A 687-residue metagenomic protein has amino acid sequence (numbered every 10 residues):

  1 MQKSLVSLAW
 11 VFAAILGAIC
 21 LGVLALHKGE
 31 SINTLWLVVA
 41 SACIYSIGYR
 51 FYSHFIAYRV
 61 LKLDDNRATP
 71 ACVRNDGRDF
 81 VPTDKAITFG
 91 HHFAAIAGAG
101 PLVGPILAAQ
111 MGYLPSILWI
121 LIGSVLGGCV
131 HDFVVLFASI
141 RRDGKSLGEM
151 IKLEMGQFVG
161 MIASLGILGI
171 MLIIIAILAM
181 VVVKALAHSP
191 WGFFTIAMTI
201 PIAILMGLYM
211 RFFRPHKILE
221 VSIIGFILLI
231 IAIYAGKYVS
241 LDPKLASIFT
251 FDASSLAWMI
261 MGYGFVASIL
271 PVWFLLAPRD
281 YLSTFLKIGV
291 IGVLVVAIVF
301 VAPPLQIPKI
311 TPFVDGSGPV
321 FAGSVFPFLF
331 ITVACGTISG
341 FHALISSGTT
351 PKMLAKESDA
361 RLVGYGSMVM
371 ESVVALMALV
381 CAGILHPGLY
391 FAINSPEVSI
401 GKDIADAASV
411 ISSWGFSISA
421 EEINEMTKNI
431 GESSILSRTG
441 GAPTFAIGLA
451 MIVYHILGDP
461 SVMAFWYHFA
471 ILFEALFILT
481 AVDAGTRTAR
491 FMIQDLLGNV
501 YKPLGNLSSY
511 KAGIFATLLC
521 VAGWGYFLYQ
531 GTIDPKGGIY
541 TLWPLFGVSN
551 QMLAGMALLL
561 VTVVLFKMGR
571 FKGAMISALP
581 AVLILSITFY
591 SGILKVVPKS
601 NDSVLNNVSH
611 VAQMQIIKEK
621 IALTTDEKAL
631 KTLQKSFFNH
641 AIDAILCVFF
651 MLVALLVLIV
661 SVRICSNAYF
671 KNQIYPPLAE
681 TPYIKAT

Functional and structural regions predicted by a protein language model:
M1-A14, I47-L102, T284, S324 (+1 more regions): Membrane-interface "cap" regions at the ends of multi-pass membrane proteins
A18-S31, L102, L114, L172-H188 (+10 more regions): Transmembrane helix-loop junctions in multi-pass membrane proteins
G22-K28, I32-N33, F80-R142, L153-Q157 (+8 more regions): Membrane-interface helix-loop-helix modules in multi-pass membrane proteins
S31-R50, A108-A138, G148, F193-A203 (+3 more regions): Extracellular loop-to-transmembrane helix junctions
L35-C43, I47-V60, G166, P190-I233 (+7 more regions): Membrane-interface loop-to-helix entry segments
S53-V81, L107, L121, V130-V159 (+4 more regions): Flexible loop linkers connecting adjacent transmembrane helices in multi-pass alpha-helical membrane transporters
E154-L172, G366-L376, T439-G441, P460-A470 (+3 more regions): Loop-to-transmembrane helix boundary motifs in multi-pass membrane proteins
I298-V314, V369-I447, A484, Y529-G537: Extracellular/periplasmic helix-exit of transmembrane alpha-helices
